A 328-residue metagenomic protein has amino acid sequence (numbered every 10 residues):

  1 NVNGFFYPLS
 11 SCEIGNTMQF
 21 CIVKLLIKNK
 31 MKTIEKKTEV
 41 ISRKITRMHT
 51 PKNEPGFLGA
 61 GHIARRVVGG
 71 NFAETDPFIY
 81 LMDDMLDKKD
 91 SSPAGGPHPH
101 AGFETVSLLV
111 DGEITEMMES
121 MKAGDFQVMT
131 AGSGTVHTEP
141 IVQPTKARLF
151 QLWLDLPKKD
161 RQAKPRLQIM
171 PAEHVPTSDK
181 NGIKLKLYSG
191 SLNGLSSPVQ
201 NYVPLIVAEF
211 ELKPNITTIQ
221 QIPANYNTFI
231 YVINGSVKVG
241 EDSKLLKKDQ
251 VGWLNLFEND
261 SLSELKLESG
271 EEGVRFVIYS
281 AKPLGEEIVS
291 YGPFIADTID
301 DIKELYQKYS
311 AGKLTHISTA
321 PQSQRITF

Functional and structural regions predicted by a protein language model:
V2-G4, E13: Short hydrophobic alpha-helical segments enriched in small aliphatic residues
S11, N16-F328: Jelly-roll (double-stranded beta-helix
